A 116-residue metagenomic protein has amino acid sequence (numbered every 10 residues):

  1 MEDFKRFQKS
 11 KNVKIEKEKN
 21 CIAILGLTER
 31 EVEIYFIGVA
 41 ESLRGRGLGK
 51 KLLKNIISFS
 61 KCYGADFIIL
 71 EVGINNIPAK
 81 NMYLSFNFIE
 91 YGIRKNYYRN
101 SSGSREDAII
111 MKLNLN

Functional and structural regions predicted by a protein language model:
M1-S42, K50-N55, F59, Y63 (+1 more regions): Acetyl-CoA-dependent GNAT
I34, I68-V72: Conserved hydrophobic beta-strand within the GNAT/NAT acetyltransferase core sheet that lines the active-site cleft
A40-R46, I74-N75: Active-site acidic-Proline motif in GNAT/NAT acetyltransferases
G49, L53, N75-A79, N96-S102: Short glycine/proline-centered loop/turn elements that form peptide/ligand docking sites
E71, L84, I89-S104: Conserved catalytic-core motifs of GNAT/GCN5-like acyltransferases
G103-N116: Terminal substrate-recognition subdomain of acyl/acetyltransferases
